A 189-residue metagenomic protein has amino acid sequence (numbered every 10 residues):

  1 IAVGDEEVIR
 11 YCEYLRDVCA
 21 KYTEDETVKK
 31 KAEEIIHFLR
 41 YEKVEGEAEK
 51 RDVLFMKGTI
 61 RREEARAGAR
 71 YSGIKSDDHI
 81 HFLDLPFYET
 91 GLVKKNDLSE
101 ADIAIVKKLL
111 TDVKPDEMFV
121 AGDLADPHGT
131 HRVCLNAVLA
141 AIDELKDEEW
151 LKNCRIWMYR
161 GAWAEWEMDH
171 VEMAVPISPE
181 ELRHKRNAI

Functional and structural regions predicted by a protein language model:
I1-K152: Active-site beta-strand->loop->alpha-helix modules in alpha/beta enzyme cores, enriched in Gly/His/Asp(Glu)
H79-F82, I156-M158, A174: Conserved beta-strand scaffold positions in the cores of enzyme catalytic domains, especially in NTP/NDP-utilizing
D84-P86, R160-A162, S178: Residues at the C-termini of beta-strands that transition into short coil/loop
F119-L124, W163, P179-E181: Short, flexible loop/turn elements at secondary-structure junctions
D143-V171: Short, flexible loop segments at boundaries between secondary-structure elements
E165-I189: A conserved mid-domain beta-alpha-beta active-site/ligand-binding segment of alpha/beta enzyme cores
